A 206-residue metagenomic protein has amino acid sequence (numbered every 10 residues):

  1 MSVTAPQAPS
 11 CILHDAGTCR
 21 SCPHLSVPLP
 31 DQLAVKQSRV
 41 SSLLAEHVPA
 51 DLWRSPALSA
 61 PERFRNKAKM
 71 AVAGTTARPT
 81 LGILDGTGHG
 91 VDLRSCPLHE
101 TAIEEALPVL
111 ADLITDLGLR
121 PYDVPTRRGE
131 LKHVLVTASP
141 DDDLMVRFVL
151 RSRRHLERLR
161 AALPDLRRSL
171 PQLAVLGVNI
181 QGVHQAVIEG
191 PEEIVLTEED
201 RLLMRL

Functional and structural regions predicted by a protein language model:
M1-L206: Accessory RNA-recognition modules of RNA-modification enzymes
